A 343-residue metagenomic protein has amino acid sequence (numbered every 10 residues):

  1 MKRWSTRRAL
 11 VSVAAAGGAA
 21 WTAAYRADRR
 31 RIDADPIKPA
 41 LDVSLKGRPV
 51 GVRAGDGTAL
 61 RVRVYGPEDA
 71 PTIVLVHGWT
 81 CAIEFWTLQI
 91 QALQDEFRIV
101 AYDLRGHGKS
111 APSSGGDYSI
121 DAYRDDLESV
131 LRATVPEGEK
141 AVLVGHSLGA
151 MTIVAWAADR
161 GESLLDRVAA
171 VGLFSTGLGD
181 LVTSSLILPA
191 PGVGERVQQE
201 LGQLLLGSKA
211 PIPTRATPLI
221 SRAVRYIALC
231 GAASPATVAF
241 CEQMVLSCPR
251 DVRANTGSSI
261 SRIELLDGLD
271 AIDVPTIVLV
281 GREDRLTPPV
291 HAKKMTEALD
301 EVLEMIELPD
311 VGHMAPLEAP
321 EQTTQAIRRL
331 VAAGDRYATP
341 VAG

Functional and structural regions predicted by a protein language model:
K2-R29: Hydrophobic alpha-helical topogenic segments used for membrane insertion/localization
T58-P112, V130-A133: Conserved HGGG/HGGXW glycine-rich cap/lid loop of the alpha/beta-hydrolase fold
H107-M151, A158-L164, Q325: Active-site loop/oxyanion-hole signature of alpha/beta-hydrolase fold enzymes
A158, E162-S208: Flexible "cap/lid" loop of the alpha/beta hydrolase fold
L206-D270: Conserved alpha/beta-hydrolase catalytic His-Asp/Glu region
I260, R282-T287: Acidic catalytic loop of the alpha/beta-hydrolase fold
I272, V278-V280, D284: Short beta-strand/loop motif that positions the catalytic acidic residue of the alpha/beta-hydrolase fold
L286, M305-Q325: Catalytic histidine-centered segment of alpha/beta-hydrolase-like enzymes
